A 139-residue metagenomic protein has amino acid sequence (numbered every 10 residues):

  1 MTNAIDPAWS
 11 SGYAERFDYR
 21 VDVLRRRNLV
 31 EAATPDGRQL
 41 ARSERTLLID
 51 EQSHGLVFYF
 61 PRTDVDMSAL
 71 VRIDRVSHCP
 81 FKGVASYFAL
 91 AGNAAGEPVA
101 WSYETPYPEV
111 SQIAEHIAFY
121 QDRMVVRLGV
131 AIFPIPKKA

Functional and structural regions predicted by a protein language model:
M1-A139: Terminal leader/tail segments of proteins
